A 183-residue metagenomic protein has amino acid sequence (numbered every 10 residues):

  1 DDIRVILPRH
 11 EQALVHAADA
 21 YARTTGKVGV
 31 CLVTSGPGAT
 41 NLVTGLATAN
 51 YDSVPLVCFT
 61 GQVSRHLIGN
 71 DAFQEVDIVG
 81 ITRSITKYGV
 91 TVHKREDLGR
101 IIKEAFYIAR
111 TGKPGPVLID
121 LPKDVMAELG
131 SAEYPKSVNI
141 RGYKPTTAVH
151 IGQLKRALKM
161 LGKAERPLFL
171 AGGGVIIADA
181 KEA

Functional and structural regions predicted by a protein language model:
D1-A183: N-terminal alpha/beta PP-like core and its mobile active-site loop of ThDP/TPP-dependent enzymes
